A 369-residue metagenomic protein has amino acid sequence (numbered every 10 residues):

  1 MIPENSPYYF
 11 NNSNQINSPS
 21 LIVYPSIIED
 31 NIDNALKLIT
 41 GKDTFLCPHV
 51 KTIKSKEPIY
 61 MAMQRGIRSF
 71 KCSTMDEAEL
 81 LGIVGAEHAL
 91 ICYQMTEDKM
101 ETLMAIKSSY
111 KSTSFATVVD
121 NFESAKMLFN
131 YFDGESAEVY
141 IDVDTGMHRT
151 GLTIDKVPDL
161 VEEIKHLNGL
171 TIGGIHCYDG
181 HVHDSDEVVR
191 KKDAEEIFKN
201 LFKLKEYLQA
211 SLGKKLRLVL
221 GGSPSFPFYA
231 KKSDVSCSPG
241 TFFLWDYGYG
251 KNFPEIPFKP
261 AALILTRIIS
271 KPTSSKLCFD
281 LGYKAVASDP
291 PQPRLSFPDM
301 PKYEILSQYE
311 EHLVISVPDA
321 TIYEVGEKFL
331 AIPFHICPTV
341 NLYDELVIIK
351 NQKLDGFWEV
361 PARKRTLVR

Functional and structural regions predicted by a protein language model:
P3-V23: Generic N-terminal amphipathic, Lys/Arg-enriched alpha-helix
E4-Y8, I27-E57: N-terminal glycine-rich anion-binding loops that anchor highly charged ligand groups
I28, K51, L81, I141 (+5 more regions): Conserved, mostly hydrophobic/aromatic
F45, A210-R217, V325, V340-Y343: Flexible, glycine/charged-enriched surface loops at secondary-structure junctions
H49-H183: Active-site-proximal beta-alpha core segment in soluble small-molecule metabolic enzymes
Y131, E135-E138, D144-I256: Active-site loop/helix belt of alpha/beta enzymes
P224-P301: Active-site loop ensemble at the mouth of alpha/beta enzyme cores that anchors a bound cofactor
P272-R369: C-terminal accessory subdomain/extension
